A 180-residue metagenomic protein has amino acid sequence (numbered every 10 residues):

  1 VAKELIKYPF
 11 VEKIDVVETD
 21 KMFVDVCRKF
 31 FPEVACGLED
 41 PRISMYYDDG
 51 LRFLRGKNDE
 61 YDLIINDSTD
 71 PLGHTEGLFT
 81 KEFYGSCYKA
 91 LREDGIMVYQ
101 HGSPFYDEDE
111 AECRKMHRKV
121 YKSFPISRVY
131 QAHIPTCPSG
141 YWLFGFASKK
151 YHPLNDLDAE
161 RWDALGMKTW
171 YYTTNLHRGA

Functional and structural regions predicted by a protein language model:
V1-D94, Y106-C113: The AdoMet/dcAdoMet-binding core of the Class I SAM-like
E4, Y8, K119-S123, K149: Alpha-helical structural signal in soluble globular domains
V16, L38, H101, V129-Y130: Residue-level detector of family-conserved "landmark" positions at structurally sensitive sites
D70, S103, H133: Active-site-proximal loop/turn and secondary-structure-junction residues that shape catalytic pockets, frequently
Y84-Y88, E110-H133, G145: Conserved Class I S-adenosyl-L-methionine
D94-H101: Conserved beta-strand signature within the Rossmann-like core of class I S-adenosyl-L-methionine
I126-A180: Soluble small-group transferase modules, centered on the S-adenosyl donor enzyme superfamily
